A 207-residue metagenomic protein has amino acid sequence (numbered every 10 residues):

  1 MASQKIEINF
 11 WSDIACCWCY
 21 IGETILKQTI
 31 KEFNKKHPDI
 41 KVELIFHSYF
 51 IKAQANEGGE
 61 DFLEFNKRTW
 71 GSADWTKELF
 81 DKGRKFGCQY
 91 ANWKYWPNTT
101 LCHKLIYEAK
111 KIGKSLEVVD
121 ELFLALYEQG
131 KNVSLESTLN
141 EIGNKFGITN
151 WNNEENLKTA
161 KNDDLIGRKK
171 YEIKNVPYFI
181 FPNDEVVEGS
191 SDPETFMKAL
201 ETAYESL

Functional and structural regions predicted by a protein language model:
M1-S3: Eukaryotic N-terminal targeting leaders
I8-W11, E23-K35, V42, F46 (+1 more regions): C-terminal cap of thioredoxin/glutaredoxin-like
I14, K94-P97, E185: Structured beta->alpha junctions
C16-C19: Short cysteine clusters
T24-L126: Structural alpha/beta surface segment adjacent to cysteine/selenocysteine redox centers across thiol/disulfide enzymes
